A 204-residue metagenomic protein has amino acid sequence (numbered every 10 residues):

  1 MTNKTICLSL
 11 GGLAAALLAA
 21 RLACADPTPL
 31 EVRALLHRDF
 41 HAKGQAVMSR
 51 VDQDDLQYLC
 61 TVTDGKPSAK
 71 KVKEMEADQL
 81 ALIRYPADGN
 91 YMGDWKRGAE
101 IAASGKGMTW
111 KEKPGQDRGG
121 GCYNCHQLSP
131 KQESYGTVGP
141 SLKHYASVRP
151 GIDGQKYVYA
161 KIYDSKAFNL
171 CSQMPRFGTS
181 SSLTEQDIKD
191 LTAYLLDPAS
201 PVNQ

Functional and structural regions predicted by a protein language model:
M1-G12: Bacterial N-terminal signal peptides that target proteins for export
N3, A20, L56, R118-G121: Secretory pathway export signals and precursors
G11-A19: A broad helix-preferring feature
L18-M108, K161, Y194-Q204: Post-cleavage N-terminal segment of exported redox proteins
E31, M92-R97, Y123-L196: Extracytoplasmic electron-transfer domains, predominantly the class I c-type cytochrome c fold
M108-K111, K131-Y135, P201: Secretory-pathway/luminal and periplasmic proteins that interact with or process carbohydrate-rich
W110-G120: Local sequence-structure signature of Cys/Sec-based thiol-disulfide redox active-site neighborhoods
